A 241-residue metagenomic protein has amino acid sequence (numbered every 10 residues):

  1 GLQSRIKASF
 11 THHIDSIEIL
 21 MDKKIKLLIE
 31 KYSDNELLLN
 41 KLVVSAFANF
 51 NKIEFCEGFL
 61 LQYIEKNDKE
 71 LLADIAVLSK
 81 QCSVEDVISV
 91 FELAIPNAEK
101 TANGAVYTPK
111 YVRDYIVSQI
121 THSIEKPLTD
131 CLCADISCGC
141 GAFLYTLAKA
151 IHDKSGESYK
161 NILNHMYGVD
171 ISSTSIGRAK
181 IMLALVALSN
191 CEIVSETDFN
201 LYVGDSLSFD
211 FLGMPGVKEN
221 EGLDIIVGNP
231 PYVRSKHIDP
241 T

Functional and structural regions predicted by a protein language model:
G1-A46, E65-I88: Short, basic/polar, glycine-containing "phosphate-handling" surface segments that engage DNA
L42-V43, F50-C82, D86-T241: SAM-dependent methyltransferase catalytic region
